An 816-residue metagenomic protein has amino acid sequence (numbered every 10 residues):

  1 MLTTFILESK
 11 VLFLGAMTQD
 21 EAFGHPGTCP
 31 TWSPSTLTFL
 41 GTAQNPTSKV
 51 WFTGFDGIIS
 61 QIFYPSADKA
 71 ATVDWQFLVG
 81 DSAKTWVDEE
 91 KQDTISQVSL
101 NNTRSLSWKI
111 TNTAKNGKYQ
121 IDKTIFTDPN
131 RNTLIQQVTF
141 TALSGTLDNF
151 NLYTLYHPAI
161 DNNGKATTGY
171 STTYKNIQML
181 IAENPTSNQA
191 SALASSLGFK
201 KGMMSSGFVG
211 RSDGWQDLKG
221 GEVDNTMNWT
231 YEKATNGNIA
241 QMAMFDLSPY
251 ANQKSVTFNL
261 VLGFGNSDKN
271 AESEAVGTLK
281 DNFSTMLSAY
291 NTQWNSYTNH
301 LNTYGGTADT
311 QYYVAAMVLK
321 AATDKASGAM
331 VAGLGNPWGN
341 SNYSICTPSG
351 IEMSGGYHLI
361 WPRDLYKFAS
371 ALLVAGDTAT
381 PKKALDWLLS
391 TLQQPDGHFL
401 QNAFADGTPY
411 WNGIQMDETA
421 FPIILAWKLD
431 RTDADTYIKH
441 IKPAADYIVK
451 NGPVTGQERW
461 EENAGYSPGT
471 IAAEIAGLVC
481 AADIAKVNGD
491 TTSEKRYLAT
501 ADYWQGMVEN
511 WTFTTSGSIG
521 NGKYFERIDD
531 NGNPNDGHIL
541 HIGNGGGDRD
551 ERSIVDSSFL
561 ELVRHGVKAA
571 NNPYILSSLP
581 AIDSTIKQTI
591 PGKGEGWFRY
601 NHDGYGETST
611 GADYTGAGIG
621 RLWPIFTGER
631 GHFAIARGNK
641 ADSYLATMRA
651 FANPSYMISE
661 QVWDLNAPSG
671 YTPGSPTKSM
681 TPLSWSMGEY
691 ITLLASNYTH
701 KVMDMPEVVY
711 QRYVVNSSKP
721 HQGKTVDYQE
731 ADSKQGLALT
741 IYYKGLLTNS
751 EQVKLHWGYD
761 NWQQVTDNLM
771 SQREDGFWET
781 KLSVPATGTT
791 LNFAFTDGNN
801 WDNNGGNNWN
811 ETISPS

Functional and structural regions predicted by a protein language model:
F13, T18-S66, W411-L429, H538-A569 (+1 more regions): C-terminal capping/lid segments that line or modulate ligand- or cofactor-binding pockets
F13-E21, G117-Q120, D128-I135, T139-G356 (+2 more regions): Acidic/polar, glycine-enriched structural segments that form the non-catalytic walls/loops of the carbohydrate-binding
T18-T113, A190-G220, N291-G305, Q311: An extended acidic
T139-A142, N299-Y304, M317-A322, L365-A379 (+6 more regions): Well-ordered alpha-helical scaffold segments within catalytic/enzyme domains
T141-A142, T167-Y170, I181, P185 (+5 more regions): Aromatic-rich carbohydrate-recognition surfaces in CAZymes
G164, Q178-D217, N302-Y312, M317 (+6 more regions): Extended ligand-binding clefts on enzyme/binding-domain cores
L319-A326, G376-F399, R431, Y437-Q457 (+6 more regions): Long, well-ordered core segments of solenoidal/helical folds
P706-S816: Glycan-association/targeting regions that enable binding to alpha-glucans and other polysaccharides
